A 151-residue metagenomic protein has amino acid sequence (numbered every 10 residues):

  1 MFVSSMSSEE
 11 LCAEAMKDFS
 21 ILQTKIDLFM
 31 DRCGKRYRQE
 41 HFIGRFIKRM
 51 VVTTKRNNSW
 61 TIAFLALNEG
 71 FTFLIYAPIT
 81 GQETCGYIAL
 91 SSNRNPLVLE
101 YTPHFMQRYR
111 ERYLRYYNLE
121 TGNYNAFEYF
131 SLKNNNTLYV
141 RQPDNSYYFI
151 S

Functional and structural regions predicted by a protein language model:
M1-S151: Ribonuclease/tRNase effector modules and their secretory precursors
